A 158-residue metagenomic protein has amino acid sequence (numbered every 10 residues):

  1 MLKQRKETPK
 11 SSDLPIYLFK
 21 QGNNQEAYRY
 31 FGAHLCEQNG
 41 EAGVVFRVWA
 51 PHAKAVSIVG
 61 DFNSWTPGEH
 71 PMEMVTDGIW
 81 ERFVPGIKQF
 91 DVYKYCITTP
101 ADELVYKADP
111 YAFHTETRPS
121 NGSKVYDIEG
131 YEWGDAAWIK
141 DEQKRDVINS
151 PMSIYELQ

Functional and structural regions predicted by a protein language model:
M1-E41, M74-E156: The feature marks proteins involved in alpha-glucan
A42-F46: Structural beta-strand segments of beta-rich domains
V48, L157: Terminal peptide-recognition signature
W49-V56: Short proline/glycine-enriched turn/loop motifs at strand-loop junctions of beta-rich domains
H52, T66, Q89-D91: Short loop/turn segments at connectors of secondary-structure elements within structured domains
V56-I58, Y93: Short beta-strand elements bearing conserved aromatic residues within extracellular beta-rich modules
D61-T66, P100: Change "in extracellular beta-sheet-rich domains … of secreted and cell-surface proteins" to "in beta-sheet-rich domains
P67-V75: Solvent-exposed serine/threonine-rich low-complexity stretches and specific carbohydrate-binding patches
